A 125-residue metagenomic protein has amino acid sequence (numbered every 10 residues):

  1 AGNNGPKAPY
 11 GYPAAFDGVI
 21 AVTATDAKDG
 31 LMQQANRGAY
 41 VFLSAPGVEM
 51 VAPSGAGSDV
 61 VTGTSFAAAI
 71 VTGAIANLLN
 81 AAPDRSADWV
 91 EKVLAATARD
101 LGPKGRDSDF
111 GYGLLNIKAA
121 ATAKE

Functional and structural regions predicted by a protein language model:
A1-S54, K92-A98: Catalytic-core segments of hydrolase enzymes
Q33, G47-E125: Hydrolase catalytic cores
